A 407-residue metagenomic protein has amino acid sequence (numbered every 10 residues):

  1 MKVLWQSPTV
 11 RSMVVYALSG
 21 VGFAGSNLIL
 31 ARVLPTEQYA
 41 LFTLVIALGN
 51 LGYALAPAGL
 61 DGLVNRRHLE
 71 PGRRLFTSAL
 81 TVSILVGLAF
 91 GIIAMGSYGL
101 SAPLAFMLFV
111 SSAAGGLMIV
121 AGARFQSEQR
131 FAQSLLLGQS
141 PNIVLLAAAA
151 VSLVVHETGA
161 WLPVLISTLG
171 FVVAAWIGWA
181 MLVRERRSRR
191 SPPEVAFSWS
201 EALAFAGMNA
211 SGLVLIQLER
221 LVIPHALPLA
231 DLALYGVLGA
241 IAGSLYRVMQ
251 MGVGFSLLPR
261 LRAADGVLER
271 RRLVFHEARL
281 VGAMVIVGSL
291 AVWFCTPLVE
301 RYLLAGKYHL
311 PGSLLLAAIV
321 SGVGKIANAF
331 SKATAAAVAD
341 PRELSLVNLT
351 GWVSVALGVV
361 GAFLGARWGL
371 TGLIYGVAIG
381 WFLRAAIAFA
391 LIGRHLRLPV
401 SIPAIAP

Functional and structural regions predicted by a protein language model:
M1-V3, F106, A132-G138, H156-S167 (+4 more regions): Interhelical loop/hinge segments that connect adjacent transmembrane helices in multipass membrane
V3-A58, L203-A230, A240, S321 (+2 more regions): Signature of the first transmembrane helix
W5-Q6, T43, H68-L85, W199 (+2 more regions): Interfacial transmembrane-helix starts/ends
V33-T36, E128, E157, A226-L229 (+2 more regions): Helix-loop interface residues and adjacent transmembrane-helix termini in multi-pass membrane transporters, primarily
T36-E37, M95-S111, F294-V323, T371: Interfacial segments at transmembrane-helix termini and the short loops linking adjacent helices
G49-G72, L238, A242-V267, T334-A337: Helix-loop junctions and terminal segments of transmembrane helices in multi-pass membrane transport/translocation
R66-R67, G115-G138, V320-L349: Membrane-interface junctions at transmembrane-helix termini in multi-pass inner-membrane proteins
F109, A114, L135-E185, V353-L357 (+1 more regions): Hydrophobic alpha-helical transmembrane segments
